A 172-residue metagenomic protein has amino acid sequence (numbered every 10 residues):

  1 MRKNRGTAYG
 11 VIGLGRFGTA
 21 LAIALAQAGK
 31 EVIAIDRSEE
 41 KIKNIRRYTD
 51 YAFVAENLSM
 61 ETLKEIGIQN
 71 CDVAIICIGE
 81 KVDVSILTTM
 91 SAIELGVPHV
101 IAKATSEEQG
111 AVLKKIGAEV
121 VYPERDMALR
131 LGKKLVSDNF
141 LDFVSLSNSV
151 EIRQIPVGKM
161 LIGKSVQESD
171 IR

Functional and structural regions predicted by a protein language model:
M1-R172: Cytosolic regulatory regions of ion transport systems
